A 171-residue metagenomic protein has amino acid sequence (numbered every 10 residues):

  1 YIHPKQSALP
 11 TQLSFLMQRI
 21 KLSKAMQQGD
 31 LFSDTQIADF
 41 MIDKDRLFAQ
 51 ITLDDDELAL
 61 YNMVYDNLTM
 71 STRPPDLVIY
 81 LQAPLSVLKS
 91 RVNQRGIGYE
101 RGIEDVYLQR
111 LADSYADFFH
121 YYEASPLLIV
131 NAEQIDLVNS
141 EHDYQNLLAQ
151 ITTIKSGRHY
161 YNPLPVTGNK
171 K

Functional and structural regions predicted by a protein language model:
Y1-M63: ATP-dependent small-molecule kinase phosphotransfer cores that center on conserved nucleotide phosphate-binding segments
Q27, T69, F119-H120: N-terminal cationic-hydrophobic initiation segments that often serve targeting/anchoring roles
L31-F32, R73-P74, E123-A124: Short loop/turn elements that form and flank the Walker-type P-loop nucleotide-binding site in RecA-like NTPase cores
A38, L77-I79, L128-V130: Hydrophobic/aromatic beta-strand patches that form the interior of the parallel beta-sheet core in alpha/beta enzyme
I42-D43, A83-S86, A132-L137: Short, internal active-site loops enriched in acidic
D45-A116: A glycine- and Lys/Arg-enriched "phosphate-lid" helix/loop adjacent to the NTP-binding pocket of small-molecule kinases
N93-R101, V106-K171: NTP-dependent small-molecule kinase module
